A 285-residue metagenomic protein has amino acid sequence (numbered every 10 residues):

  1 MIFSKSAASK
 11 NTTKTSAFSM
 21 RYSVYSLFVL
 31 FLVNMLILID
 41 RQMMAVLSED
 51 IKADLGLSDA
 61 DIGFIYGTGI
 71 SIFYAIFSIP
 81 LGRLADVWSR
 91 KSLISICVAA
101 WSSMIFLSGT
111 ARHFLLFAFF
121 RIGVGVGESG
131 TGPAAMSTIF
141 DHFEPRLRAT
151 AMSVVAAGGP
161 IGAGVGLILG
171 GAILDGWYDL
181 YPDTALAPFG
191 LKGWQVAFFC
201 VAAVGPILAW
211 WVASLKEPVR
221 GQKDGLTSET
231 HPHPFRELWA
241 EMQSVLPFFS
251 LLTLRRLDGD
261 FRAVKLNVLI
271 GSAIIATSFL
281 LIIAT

Functional and structural regions predicted by a protein language model:
M1-R41, A53: Cytosolic juxtamembrane N-terminal segment immediately preceding the first transmembrane helix of multi-pass
Q42, I70-I79, S129, A163-G164: Residue-level signature of mid-helix packing/kink "hotspots" within the transmembrane helices of 12-pass Major
L47-I76: Extracellular/periplasmic helix-loop-helix junction of adjacent transmembrane segments in MFS-like secondary
G56, S89, T110-L116, G127 (+1 more regions): Helix-breaking motifs and short loop linkers at transmembrane-helix boundaries and internal kinks in secondary membrane
I76-L115: Conserved MFS/SLC helix-loop-helix module at the cytosolic interface between two early adjacent transmembrane helices
F120-P160: Cytoplasmic helix-loop-helix junction between adjacent transmembrane helices in 12-TM secondary transporters
A149-Y178: Glycine-rich segments within core transmembrane alpha-helices of 12-TM secondary carriers
A202-D224, P247-L251, S278-A284: C-terminal membrane-cytosol helix-exit motif in multi-pass small-molecule transporters
